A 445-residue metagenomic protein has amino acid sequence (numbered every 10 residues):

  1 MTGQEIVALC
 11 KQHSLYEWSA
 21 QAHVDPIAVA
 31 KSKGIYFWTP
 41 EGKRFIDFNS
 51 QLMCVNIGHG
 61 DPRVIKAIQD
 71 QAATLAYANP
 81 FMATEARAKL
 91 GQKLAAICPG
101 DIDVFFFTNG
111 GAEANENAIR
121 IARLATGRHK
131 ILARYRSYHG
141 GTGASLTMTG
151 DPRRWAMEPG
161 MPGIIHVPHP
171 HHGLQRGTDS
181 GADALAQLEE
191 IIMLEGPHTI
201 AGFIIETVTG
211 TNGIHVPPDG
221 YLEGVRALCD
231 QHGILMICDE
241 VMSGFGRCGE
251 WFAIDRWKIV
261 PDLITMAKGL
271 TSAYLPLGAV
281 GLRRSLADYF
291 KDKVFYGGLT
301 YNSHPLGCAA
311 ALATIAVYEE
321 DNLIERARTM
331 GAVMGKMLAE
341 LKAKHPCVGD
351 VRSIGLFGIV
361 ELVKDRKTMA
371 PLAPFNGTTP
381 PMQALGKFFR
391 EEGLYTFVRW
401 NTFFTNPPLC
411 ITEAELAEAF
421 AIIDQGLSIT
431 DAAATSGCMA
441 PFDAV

Functional and structural regions predicted by a protein language model:
M1-V445: Conserved N-terminal phosphate-binding loop of PLP-dependent enzymes in the Aspartate aminotransferase
